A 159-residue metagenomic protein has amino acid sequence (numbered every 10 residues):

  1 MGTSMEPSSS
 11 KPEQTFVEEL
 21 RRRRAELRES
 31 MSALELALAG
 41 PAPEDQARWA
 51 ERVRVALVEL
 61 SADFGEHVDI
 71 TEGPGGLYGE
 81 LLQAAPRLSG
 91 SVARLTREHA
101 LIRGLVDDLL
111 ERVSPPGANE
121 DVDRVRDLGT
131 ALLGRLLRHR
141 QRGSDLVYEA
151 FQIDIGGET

Functional and structural regions predicted by a protein language model:
M1-T159: Small-residue-biased structural context
